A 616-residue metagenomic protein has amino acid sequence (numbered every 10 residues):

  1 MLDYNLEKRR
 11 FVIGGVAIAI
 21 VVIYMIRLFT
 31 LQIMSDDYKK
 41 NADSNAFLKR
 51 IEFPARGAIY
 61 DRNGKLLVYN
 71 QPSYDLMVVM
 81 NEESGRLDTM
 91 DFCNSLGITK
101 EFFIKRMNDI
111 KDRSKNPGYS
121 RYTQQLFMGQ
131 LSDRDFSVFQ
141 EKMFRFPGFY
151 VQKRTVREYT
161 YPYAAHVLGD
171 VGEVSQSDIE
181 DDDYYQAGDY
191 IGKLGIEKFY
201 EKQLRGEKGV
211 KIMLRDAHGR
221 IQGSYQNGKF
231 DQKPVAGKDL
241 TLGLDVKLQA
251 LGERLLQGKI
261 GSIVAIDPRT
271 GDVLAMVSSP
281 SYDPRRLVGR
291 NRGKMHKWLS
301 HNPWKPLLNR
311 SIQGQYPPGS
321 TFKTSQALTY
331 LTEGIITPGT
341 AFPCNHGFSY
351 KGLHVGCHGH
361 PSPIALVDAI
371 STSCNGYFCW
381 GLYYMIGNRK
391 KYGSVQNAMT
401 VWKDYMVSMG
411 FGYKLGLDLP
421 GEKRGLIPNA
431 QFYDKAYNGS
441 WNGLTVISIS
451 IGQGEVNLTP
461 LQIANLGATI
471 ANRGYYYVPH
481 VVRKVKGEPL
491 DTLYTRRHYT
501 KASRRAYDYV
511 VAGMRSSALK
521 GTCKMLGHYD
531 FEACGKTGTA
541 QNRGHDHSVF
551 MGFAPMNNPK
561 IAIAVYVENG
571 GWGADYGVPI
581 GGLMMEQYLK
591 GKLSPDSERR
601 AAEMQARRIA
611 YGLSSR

Functional and structural regions predicted by a protein language model:
M1-G293, Q315, A398-S408, S450 (+3 more regions): Periplasmic/cell-envelope proteins involved in peptidoglycan metabolism and beta-lactam response
V68, D216-I221, Y225-K229, R269-T321 (+2 more regions): Beta-lactam-recognizing serine transpeptidase/beta-lactamase-like catalytic domain environment
